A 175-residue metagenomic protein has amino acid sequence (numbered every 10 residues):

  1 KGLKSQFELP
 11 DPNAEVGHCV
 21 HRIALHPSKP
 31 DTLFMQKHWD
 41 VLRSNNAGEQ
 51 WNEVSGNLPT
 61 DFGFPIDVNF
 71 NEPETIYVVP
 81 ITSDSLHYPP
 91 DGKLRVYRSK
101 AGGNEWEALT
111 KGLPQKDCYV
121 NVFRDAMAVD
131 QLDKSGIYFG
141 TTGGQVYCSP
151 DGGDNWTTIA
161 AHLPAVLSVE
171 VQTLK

Functional and structural regions predicted by a protein language model:
K1-K175: Extracellular glycan-interacting surfaces
